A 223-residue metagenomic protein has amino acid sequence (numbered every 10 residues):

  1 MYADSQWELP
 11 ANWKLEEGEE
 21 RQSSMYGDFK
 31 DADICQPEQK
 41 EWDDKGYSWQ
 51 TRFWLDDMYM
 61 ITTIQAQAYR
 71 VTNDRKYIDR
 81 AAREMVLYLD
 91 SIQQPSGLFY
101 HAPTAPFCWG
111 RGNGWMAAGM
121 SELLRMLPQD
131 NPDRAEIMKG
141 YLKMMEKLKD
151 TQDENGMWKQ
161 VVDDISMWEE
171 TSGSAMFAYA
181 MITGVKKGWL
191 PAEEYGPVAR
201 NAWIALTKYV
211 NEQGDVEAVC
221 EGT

Functional and structural regions predicted by a protein language model:
M1, M60-D74, A117-D133, M176-L190: Well-ordered alpha-helical scaffold segments within catalytic/enzyme domains
M1-A102, C108: Extended ligand-binding groove/face enriched in aromatic
M1-Q6, G18, K30-D33, N73-L89 (+2 more regions): Extended, well-ordered alpha-helical scaffold segments
M1-Y2, E8-R21, M25-D33, D164 (+2 more regions): CBM-like carbohydrate-recognition segments
K30, D43-D57, Y100-A118, Q129 (+4 more regions): Solvent-exposed loop and edge beta-strand segments that line ligand/cofactor-binding and catalytic clefts
I92-F99, D150-Q160, T207-D215: Catalytic cores of carbohydrate-active enzymes
N113, A117-M120, M138-M145, S174-M181 (+1 more regions): A general structural signal for well-ordered alpha-helical packing
